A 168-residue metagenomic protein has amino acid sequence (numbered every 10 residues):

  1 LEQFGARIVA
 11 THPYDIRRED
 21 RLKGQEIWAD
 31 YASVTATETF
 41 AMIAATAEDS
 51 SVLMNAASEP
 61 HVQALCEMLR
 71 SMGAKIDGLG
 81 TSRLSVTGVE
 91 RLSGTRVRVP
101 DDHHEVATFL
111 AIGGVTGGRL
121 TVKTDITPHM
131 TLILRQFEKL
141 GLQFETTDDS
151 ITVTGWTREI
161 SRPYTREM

Functional and structural regions predicted by a protein language model:
L1-M168: Structural preference for solvent-exposed beta-strand-turn elements and adjacent flexible terminal/loop segments within
